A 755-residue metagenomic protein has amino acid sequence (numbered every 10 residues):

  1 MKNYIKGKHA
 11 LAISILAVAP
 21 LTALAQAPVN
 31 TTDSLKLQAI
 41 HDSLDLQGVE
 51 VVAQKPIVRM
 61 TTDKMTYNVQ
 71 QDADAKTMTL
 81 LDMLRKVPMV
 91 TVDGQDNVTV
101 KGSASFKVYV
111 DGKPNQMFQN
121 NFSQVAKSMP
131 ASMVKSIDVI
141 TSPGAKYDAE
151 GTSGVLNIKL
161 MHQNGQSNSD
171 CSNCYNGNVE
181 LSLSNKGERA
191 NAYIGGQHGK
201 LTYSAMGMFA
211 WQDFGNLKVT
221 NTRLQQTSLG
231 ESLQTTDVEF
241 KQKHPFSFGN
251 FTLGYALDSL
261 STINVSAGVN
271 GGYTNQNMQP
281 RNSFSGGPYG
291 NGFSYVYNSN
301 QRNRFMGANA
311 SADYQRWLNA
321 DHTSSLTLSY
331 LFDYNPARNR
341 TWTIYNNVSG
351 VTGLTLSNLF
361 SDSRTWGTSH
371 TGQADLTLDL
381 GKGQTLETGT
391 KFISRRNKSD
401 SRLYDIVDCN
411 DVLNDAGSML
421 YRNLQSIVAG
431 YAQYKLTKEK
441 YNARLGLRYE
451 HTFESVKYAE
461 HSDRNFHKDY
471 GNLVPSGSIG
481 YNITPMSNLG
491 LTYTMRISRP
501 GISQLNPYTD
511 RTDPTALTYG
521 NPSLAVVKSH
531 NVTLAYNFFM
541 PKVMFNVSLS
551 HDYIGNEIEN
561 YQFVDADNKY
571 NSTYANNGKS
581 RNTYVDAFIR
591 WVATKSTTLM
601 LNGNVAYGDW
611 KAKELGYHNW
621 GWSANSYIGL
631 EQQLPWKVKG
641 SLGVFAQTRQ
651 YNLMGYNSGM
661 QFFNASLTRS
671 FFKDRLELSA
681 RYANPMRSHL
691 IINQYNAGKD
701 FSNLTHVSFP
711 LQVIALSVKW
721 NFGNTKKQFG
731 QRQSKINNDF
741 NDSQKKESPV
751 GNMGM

Functional and structural regions predicted by a protein language model:
A27-A73, D93-Q95, K101-S105, I140-P143: Short, acidic, small-residue-rich periplasmic hinge/interaction motif at the N-terminus of Gram-negative outer-membrane
L37, L80-M83, F122-Q124, V139 (+2 more regions): N-terminal periplasmic accessory domains that precede and gate Gram-negative outer-membrane beta-barrel machines
L80, K86, P114-T141: Short acidic/polar hinge/loop motifs at secondary-structure boundaries that mediate gating or recognition
I158-N178, L217, N221, T235 (+10 more regions): Surface-exposed extracellular loop regions of Gram-negative outer-membrane beta-barrel proteins
D237, S369-Q373, D415-M419, Y519-N521 (+5 more regions): Outer membrane beta-barrel strand-and-loop segments of large Gram-negative receptors, especially TonB-dependent
F248-G272, Y297-Y458, N482, M486 (+2 more regions): Face-selective signature of the C-terminal outer-membrane beta-barrel domain
M419-Q425, K468, I497-N546, Y553 (+3 more regions): Outer-membrane beta-barrel signature, preferentially recognizing the C-terminal barrel domain of Gram-negative
F453-S455, P485-N531, H551-K569, N684-K699: Surface-exposed extracellular loop regions of Gram-negative outer-membrane beta-barrel proteins, predominantly
